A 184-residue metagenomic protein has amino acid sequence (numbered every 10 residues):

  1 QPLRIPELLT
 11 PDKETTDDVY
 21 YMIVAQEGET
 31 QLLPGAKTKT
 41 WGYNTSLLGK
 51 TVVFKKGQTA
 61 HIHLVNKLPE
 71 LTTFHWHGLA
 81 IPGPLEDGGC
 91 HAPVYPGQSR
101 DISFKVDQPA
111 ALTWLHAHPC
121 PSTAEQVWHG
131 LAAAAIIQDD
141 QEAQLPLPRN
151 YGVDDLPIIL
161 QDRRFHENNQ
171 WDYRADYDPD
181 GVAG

Functional and structural regions predicted by a protein language model:
Q1-G184: Histidine-centered copper-binding motifs that mark active-site loops of extracellular/periplasmic copper enzymes
